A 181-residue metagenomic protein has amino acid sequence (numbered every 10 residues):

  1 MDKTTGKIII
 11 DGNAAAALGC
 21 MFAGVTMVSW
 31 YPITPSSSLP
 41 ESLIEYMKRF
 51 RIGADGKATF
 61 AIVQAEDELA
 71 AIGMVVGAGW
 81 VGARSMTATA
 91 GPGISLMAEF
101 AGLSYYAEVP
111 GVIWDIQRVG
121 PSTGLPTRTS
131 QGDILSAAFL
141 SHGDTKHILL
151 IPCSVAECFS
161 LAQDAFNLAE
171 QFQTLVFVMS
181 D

Functional and structural regions predicted by a protein language model:
M1-A17: Flexible inter-domain linker/hinge segments
M1-D2, T59, Q173-D181: Conformationally flexible catalytic loops at phosphate/diphosphate-handling active centers
A17-L18, V76: Short, hydrophobic alpha-helix immediately C-terminal to the catalytic nucleophile
C20, V28: Conserved hydrophobic/aromatic pocket- or pore-lining residues that grip, position, or stack substrates in active sites
M27, T34-F139, I148-A169: Thiamine diphosphate
T145: Short acidic, glycine-rich surface-loop motifs adjacent to enzyme active sites
